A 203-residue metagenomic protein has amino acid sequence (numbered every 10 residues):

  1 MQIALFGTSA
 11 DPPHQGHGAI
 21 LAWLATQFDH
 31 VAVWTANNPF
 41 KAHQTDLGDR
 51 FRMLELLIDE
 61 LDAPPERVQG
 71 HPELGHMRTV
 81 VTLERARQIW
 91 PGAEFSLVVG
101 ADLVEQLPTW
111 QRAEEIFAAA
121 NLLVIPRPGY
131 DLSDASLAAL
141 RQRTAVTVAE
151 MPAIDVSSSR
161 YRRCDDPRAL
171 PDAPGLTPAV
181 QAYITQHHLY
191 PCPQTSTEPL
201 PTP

Functional and structural regions predicted by a protein language model:
M1-P203: Nucleotidyltransferase catalytic core that binds NTPs
